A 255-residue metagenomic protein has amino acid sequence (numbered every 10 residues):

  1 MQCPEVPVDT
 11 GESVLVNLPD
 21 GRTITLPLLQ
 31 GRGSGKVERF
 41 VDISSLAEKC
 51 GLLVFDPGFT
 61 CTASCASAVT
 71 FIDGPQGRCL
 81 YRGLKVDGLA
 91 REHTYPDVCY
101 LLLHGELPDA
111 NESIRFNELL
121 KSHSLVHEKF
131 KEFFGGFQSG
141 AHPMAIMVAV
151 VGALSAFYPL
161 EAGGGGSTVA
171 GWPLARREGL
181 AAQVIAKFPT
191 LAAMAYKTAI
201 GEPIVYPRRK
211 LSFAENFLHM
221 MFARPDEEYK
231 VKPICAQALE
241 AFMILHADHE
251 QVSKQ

Functional and structural regions predicted by a protein language model:
Q2-Q255: Hydrophobic alpha-helical bundle cores within soluble ligand-binding/oligomerization subdomains
